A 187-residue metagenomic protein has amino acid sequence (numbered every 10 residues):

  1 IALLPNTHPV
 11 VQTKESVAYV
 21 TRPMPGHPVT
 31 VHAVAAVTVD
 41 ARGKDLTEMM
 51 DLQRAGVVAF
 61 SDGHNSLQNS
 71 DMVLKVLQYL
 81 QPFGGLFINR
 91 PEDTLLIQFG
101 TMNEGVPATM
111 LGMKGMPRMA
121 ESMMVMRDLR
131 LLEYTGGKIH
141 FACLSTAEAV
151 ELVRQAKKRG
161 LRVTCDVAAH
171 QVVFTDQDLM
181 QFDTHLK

Functional and structural regions predicted by a protein language model:
I1-P25: Metal-associated gating/positioning segment near the N- to mid-region
I1-P9, H32-A35, S61, R90 (+1 more regions): Active-site neighborhood of phospho(di)ester-bond hydrolases with catalytic His/Asp-centered motifs
H8-P9, V39, L95, A147: Surface-exposed, flexible loop/turn segments at secondary-structure boundaries
Q12-S16, V29-T30, L80-G85: Short acidic, glycine/proline-enriched helix-loop-strand junctions
T13-Y19, A41, M124, A147: Short amphipathic alpha-helical surface micro-motifs
R22-A36: A glycine-rich helix N-cap at a beta->alpha junction
A36-R42: Active-site beta->alpha loop and helix N-cap motifs at the rims of alpha/beta catalytic domains
K44-K187: Histidine/acidic residue-rich metal-binding segments in metalloenzymes
